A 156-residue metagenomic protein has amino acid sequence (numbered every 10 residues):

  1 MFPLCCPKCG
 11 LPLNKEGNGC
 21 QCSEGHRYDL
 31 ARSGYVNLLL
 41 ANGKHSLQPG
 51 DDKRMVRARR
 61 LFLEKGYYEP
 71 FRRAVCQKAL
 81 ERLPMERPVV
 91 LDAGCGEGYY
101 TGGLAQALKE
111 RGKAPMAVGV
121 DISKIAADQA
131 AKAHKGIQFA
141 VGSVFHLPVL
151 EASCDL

Functional and structural regions predicted by a protein language model:
M1-Q48: N-terminal auxiliary segments of SAM/dcSAM-dependent transferases
G50-A74, K78: Class I SAM-dependent methyltransferase Rossmann-like catalytic core, especially the SAM/SAH-binding loop
E86-G96: Conserved class I S-adenosyl-L-methionine
E97-G112: Conserved SAM-binding loop of SAM-dependent methyltransferases across substrates and taxa, primarily the Class I
D121-I125: Conserved SAM/SAH-binding beta-strand->alpha-helix loop
A130-A131: Conserved SAM-binding loop
K135-H146: Conserved SAM-binding strand-loop segment of SAM-dependent methyltransferases
F145-L156: A short acidic, Gly/Pro-enriched loop at the edge of an enzyme's catalytic core that lines a small-molecule cofactor
